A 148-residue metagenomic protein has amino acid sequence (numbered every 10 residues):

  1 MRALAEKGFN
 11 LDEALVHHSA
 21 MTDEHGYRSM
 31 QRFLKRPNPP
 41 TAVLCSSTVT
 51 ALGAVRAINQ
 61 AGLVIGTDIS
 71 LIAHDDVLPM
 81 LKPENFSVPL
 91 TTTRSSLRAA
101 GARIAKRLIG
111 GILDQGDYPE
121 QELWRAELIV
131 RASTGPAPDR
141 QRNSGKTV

Functional and structural regions predicted by a protein language model:
M1-V148: Bacterial carbohydrate/catabolite-sensing allosteric modules
